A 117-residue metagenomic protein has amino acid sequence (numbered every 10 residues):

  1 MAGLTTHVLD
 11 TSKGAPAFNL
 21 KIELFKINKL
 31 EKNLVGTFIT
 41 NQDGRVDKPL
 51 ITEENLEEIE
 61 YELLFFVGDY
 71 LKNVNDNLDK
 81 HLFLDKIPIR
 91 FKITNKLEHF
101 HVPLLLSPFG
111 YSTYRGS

Functional and structural regions predicted by a protein language model:
A2-R90, H101-P103: Beta-strand-dominated extracellular/periplasmic modules and repeats in secreted or surface-exposed proteins
F91-N95: Proprotein-processing/basic-patch segments
K96-S117: Compositionally biased low-complexity segments at domain edges in trafficked proteins and select soluble regulators
